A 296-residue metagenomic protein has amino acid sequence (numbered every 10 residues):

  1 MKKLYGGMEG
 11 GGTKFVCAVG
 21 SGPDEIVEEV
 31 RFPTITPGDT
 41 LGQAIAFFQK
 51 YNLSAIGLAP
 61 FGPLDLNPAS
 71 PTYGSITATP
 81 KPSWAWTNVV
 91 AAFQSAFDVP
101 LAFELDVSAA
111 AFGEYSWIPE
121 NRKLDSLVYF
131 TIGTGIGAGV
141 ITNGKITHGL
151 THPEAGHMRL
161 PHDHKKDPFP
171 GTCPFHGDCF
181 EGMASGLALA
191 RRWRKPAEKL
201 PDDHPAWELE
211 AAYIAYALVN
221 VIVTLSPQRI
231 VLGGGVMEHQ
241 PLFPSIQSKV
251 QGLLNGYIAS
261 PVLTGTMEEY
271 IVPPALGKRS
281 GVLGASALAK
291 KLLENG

Functional and structural regions predicted by a protein language model:
M1-I56, L64-T72, A91-L101, S116-L124 (+3 more regions): ATP-binding/phosphotransfer module of carbohydrate and carboxylate kinases, centering on a glycine-rich
P71-W86: A charged helix-plus-loop insertion that forms the helical arch/lid used to bind and gate nucleic-acid substrates
F103-V107: Short loop/edge segments at beta-strand edges and connector loops that shape dinucleotide/nucleotide cofactor-binding
I136-A138: Active-site histidine-anchored catalytic micro-motif
H152-K166: A short, polar/charged loop-to-alpha-helix boundary motif
